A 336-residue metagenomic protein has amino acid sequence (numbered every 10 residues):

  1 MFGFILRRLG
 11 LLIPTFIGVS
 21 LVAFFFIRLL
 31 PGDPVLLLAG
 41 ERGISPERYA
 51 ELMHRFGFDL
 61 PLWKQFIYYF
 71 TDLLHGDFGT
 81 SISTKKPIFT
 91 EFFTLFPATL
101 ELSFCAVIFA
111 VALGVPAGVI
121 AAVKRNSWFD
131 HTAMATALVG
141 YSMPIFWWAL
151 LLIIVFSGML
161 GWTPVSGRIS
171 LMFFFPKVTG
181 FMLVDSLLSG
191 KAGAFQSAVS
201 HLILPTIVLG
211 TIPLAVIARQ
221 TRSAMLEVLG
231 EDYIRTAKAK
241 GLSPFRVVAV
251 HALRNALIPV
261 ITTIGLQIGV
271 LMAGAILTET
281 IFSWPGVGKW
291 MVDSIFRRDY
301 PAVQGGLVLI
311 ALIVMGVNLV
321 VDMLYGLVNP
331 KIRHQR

Functional and structural regions predicted by a protein language model:
F2-F4, I13-F16, V22, F96-F129 (+3 more regions): Alpha-helical transmembrane segments of integral membrane proteins, especially multi-pass inner/plasma-membrane
L6-R8, I13, A149-L152: Hydrophobic alpha-helical segments of polytopic membrane proteins
L9, R48, L52, L62-F78 (+9 more regions): Hydrophobic alpha-helical segments of integral membrane proteins, encompassing both true transmembrane helices
T15-I67, F156-A194: Hydrophobic alpha-helical transmembrane segments of membrane transport/permease proteins and related membrane-embedded
L30, G140-M143, M272: Transmembrane helix irregularities
F58-V115: An internal, D/E-rich "acidic patch" concept
D130-F156: Pore- or pathway-lining transmembrane helices of multi-pass membrane proteins that form conduits for solutes/ions
